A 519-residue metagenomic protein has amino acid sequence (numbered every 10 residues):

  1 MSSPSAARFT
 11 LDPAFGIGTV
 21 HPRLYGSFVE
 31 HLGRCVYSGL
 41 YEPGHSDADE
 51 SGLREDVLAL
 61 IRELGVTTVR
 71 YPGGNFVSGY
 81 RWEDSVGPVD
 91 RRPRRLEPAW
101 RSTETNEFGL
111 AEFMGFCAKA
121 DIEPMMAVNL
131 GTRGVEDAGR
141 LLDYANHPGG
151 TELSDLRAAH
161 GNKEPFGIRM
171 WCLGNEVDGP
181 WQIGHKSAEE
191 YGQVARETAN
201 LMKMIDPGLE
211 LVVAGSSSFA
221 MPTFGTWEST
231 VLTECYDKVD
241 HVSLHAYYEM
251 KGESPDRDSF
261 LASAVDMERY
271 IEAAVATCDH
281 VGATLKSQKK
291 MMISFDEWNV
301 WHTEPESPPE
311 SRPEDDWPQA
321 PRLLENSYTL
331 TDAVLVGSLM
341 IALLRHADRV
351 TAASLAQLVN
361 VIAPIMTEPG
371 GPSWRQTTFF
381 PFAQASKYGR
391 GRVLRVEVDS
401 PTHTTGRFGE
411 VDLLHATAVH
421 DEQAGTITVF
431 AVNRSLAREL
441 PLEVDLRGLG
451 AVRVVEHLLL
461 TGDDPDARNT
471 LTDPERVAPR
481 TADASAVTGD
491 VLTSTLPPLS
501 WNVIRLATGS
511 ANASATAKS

Functional and structural regions predicted by a protein language model:
M1-W227, L232-H241, M267-E268, E272-R312 (+1 more regions): Non-catalytic accessory regions flanking glycosidase/transglycosidase catalytic cores in CAZymes
A246-A262, P308: Active-site His/acidic residue clusters
